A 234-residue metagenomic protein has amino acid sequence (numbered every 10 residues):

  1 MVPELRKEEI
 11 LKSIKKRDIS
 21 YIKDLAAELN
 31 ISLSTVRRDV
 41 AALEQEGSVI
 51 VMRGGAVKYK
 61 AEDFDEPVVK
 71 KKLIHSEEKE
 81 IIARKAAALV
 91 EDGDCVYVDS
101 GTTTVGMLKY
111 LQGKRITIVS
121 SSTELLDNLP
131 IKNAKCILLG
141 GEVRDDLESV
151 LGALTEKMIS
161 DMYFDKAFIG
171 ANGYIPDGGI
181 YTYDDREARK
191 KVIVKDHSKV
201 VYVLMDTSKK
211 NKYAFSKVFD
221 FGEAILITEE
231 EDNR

Functional and structural regions predicted by a protein language model:
M1, L5, L73-E77, I81 (+8 more regions): Residues at secondary-structure transition points
V2-E9, K15-K23, E28, T35-S100 (+2 more regions): HTH-adjacent hinge/linker in prokaryotic transcriptional regulators
K12, Y21-I22, E124-R234: Conserved phosphate- and dinucleotide-binding cores of soluble alpha/beta proteins, encompassing both enzyme active
S32-S34, S120: Short linear Ser/Thr-Pro motifs
D92-V96, G113-T117, K199, G222-I225: Short active-site oxyanion
V105: Glycine-rich SAM-binding Motif I of class I
K109-Y110, R115-T123, D127: Catalytic core of membrane glycerolipid acyltransferases/transacylases, capturing the structured, soluble-facing
